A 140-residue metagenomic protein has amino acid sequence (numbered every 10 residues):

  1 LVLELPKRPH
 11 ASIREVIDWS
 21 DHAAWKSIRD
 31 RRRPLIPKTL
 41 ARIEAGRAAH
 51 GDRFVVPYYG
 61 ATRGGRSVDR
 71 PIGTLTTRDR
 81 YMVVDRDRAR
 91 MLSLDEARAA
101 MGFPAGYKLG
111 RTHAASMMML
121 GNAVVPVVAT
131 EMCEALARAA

Functional and structural regions predicted by a protein language model:
L1-A140: S-adenosyl-L-methionine-dependent DNA methyltransferase catalytic core
